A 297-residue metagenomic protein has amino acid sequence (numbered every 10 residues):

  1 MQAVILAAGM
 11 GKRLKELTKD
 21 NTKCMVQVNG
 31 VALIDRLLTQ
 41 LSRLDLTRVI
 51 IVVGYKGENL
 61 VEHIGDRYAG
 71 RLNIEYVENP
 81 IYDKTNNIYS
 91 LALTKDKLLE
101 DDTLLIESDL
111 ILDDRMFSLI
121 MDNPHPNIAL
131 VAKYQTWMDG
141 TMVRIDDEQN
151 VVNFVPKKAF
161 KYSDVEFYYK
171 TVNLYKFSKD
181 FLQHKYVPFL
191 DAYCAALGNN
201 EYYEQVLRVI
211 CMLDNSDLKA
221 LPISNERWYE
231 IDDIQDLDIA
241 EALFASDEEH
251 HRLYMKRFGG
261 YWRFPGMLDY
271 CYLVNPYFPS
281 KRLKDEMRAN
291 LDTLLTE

Functional and structural regions predicted by a protein language model:
M1-A3, Y168-G266: Conserved alpha/beta core of the MobA/IspD/sugar-nucleotide pyrophosphorylase nucleotidyltransferase superfamily
M1-K19: N-terminal nucleotide-binding beta1-loop-alpha1 segment
Q2-I5, V31-D101: Conserved N-terminal catalytic core of the sugar/cofactor nucleotidyltransferase
D20-D35, R288-T296: Short catalytic helix/loop segments, enriched in acidic residues and glycine and frequently bearing histidine
C24, N73-E75, N150, D217-K219: Conserved beta-strand segments of alpha/beta enzyme cores
A69-M142: Conserved beta-loop-beta/alpha segment of the NTase-like Rossmann-fold superfamily that binds/positions NTPs
D113-C194: Conserved core of the sugar-phosphate nucleotidyltransferase
A245-E297: N-terminal "arm"/small-domain region of PLP-dependent enzymes with the aminotransferase-like
